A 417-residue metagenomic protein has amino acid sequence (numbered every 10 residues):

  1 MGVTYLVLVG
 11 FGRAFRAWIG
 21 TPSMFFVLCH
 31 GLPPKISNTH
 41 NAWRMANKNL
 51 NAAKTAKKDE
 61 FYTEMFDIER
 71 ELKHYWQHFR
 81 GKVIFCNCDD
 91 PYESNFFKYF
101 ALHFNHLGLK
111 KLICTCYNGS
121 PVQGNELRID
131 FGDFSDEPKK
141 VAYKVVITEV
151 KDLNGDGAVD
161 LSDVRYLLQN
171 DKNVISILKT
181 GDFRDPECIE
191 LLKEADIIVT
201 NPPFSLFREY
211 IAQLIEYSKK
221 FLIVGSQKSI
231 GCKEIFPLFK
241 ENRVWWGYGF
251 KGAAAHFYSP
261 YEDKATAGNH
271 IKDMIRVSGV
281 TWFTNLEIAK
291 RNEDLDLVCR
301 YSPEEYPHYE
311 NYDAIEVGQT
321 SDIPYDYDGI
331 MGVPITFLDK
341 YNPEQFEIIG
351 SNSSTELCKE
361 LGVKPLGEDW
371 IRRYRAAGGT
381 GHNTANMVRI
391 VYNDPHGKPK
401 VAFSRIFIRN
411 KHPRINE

Functional and structural regions predicted by a protein language model:
T4, A14-A17, T21, T39-A42: Ala/Thr-enriched low-complexity intrinsically disordered regions
L6-L8, R16, F26: Short hydrophobic targeting helices and cationic amphipathic motifs that mediate membrane/organellar targeting
V27, G31, I36-E417: Class I S-adenosyl-L-methionine-dependent methyltransferase catalytic core
